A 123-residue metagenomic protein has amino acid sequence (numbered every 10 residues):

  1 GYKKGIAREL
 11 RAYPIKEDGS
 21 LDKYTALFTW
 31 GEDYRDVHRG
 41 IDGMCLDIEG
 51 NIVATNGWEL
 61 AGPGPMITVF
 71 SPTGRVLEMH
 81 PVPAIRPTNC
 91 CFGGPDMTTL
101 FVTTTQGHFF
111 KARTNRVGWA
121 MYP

Functional and structural regions predicted by a protein language model:
G1-G5, I15, G57-E59, P95 (+2 more regions): Short loop/turn segments immediately following the C-termini of beta-strands
Y2, A7, T25, W30-T55 (+1 more regions): Beta-rich, blade/repeat-based domains predominating in secreted/periplasmic proteins but also intracellular
I6-R11, G62-I67, H108-R113: Structural motif
K16, D47, S71: Short, acidic, Ser/Thr-enriched surface-loop or helix-capping motifs
E17-T25, T73-E78, V117-P123: Beta-strand initiation motifs
P63-C91: A conserved acidic, glycine/proline-rich C-terminal tail/linker
T88-P123: Blade-level signature of beta-propeller repeat domains, shared across WD40, Kelch, NHL, RCC1 and BNR/Asp-box propellers
